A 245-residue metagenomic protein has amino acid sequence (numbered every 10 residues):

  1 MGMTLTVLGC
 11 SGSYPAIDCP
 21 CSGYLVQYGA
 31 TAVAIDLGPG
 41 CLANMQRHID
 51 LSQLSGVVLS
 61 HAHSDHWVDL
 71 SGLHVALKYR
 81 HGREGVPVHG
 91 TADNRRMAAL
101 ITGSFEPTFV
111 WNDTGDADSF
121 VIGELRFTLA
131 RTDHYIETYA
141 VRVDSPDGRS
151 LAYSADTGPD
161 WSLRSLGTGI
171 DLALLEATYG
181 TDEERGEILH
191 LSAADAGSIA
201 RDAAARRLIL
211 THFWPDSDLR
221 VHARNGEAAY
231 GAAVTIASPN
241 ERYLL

Functional and structural regions predicted by a protein language model:
M1-S52, E137-A155, L172: Conserved beta-strand hairpin/beta-sheet module of binuclear metal-dependent hydrolase folds, prominently
L5, Y24, D36, M45 (+8 more regions): Divalent metal-coordination and catalytic microenvironments
Y14, S64-W67, R96-M97, D118 (+4 more regions): Active-site environment of divalent metal-dependent phosphoester hydrolases
A34-G38, S55-D65, L151-A155, A173-E176 (+2 more regions): Active-site neighborhood of phospho(di)ester-bond hydrolases with catalytic His/Asp-centered motifs
G40-P87, D171: Active-site metal-binding motif and surrounding structural segment of the metallo-beta-lactamase
M45, L70-L73, A98-I101, L163 (+1 more regions): Hydrophobic packing residues within well-ordered alpha-helices of enzyme cores
R83-T138, S145-P146, P239: Metallo-beta-lactamase
P159-Y243: Cap/insert and terminal regions of metallo-dependent hydrolase folds
